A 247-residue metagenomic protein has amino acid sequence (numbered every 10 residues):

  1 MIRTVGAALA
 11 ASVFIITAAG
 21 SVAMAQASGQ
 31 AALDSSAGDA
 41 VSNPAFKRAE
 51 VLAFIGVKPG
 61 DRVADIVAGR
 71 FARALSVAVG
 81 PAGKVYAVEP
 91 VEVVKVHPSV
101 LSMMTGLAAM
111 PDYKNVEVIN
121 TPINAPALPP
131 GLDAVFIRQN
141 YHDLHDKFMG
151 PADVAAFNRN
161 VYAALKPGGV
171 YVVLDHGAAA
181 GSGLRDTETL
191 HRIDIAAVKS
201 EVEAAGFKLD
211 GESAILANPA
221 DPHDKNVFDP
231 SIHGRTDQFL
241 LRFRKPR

Functional and structural regions predicted by a protein language model:
S28-F54, K58: Class I SAM-dependent methyltransferase Rossmann-like catalytic core, especially the SAM/SAH-binding loop
P59-G69: Conserved class I S-adenosyl-L-methionine
G60, P81-G83, L165-Y171: Short glycine-dipeptide loop
S76-V77, A152-P167: A short glycine-rich, Lys/Arg-flanked "PGG" loop and its adjoining helix->strand segment in the class I
P98-P126: S-adenosyl-L-methionine
A108, G183-D210: Conserved Class I S-adenosyl-L-methionine
P126-Q139: A short acidic, Gly/Pro-enriched loop at the edge of an enzyme's catalytic core that lines a small-molecule cofactor
A220-R247: Core SAM-dependent methyltransferase catalytic element
